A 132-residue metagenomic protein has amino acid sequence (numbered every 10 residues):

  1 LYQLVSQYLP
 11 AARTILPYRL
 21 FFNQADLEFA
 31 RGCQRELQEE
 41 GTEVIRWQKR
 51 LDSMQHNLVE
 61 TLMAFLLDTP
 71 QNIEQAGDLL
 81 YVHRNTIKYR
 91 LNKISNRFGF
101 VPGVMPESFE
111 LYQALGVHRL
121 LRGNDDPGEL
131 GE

Functional and structural regions predicted by a protein language model:
L1-E132: Cytosolic nucleotide-utilizing catalytic cores of signal-transduction proteins
